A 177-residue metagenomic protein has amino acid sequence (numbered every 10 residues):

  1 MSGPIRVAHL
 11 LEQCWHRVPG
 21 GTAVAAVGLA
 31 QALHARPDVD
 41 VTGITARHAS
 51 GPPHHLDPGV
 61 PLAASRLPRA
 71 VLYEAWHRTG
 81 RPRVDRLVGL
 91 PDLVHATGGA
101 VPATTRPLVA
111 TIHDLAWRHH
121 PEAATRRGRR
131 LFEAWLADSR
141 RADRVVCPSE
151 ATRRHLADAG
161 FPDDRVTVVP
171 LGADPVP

Functional and structural regions predicted by a protein language model:
M1-P177: Carbohydrate transferase catalytic cores enriched for Leloir-type hexosyltransferases
